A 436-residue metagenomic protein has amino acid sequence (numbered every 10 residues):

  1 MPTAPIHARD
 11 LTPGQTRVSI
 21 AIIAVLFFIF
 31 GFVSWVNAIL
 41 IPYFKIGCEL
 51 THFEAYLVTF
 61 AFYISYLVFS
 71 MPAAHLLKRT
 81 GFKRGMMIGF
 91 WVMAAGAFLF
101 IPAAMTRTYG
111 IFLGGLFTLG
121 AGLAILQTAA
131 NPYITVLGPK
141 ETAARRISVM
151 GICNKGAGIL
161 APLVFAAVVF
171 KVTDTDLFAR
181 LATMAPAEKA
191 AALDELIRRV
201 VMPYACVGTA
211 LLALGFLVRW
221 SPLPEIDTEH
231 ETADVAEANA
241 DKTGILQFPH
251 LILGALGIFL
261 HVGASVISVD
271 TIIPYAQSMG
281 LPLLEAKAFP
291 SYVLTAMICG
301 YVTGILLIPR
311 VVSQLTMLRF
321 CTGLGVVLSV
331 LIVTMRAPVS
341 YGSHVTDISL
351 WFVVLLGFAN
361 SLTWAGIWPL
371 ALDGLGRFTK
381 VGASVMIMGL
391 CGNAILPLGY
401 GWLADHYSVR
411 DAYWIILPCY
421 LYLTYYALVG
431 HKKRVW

Functional and structural regions predicted by a protein language model:
V18-I46, A130-N131, A161, S268-A276: Extracytoplasmic
N37-I41, P162, A166-F170, T243-S291: Extracytoplasmic gate region of multi-pass secondary transporters
L57-H75, S291-G304: Central cavity-lining transmembrane alpha-helices of secondary-active solute carriers, predominantly the Major
V68-G110: Conserved MFS/SLC helix-loop-helix module at the cytosolic interface between two early adjacent transmembrane helices
F69-F82, G300-Q314, A404: Helix-to-loop junctions at the C-terminal end of transmembrane segments in multipass secondary transporters
W91-T106, G323-G342: C-terminal ends and interior cores of transmembrane alpha-helices in multi-pass membrane transporters/permeases
I125-P139, S361-G376: Intracellular juxtamembrane helix-capping segments at the cytosolic ends of symmetry-related transmembrane helices
T142-D174, A383-L396: Glycine-rich segments within core transmembrane alpha-helices of 12-TM secondary carriers
